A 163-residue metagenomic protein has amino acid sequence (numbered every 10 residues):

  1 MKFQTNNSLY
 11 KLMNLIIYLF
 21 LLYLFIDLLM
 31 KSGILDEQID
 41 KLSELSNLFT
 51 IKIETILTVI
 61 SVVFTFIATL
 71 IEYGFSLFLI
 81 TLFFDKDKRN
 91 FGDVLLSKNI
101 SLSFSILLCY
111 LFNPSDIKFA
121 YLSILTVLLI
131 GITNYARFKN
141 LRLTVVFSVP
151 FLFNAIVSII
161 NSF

Functional and structural regions predicted by a protein language model:
K2-F3, N14, I117, L143-V145: Hydrophobic transmembrane signal anchors and adjacent membrane-proximal interface regions, especially in viral
K2-L96, I100: Selected alpha-helical membrane-embedding segments in polytopic membrane proteins
L22-F25, S105, C109, V157-N161: Structural signal for membrane-spanning alpha-helices in multi-pass inner-membrane proteins, emphasizing helix cores
S32, L82-D87, Y110-S115, F119 (+2 more regions): Membrane-interface elements of multi-pass transporters and channels
L57-Y73, Y110-S115, L143-S158: Juxtamembrane/interfacial segments around transmembrane helices
D87-Y121: Hydrophobic alpha-helical transmembrane segments of integral membrane proteins
A120-F163: Terminal transmembrane helical module of multi-pass membrane proteins
